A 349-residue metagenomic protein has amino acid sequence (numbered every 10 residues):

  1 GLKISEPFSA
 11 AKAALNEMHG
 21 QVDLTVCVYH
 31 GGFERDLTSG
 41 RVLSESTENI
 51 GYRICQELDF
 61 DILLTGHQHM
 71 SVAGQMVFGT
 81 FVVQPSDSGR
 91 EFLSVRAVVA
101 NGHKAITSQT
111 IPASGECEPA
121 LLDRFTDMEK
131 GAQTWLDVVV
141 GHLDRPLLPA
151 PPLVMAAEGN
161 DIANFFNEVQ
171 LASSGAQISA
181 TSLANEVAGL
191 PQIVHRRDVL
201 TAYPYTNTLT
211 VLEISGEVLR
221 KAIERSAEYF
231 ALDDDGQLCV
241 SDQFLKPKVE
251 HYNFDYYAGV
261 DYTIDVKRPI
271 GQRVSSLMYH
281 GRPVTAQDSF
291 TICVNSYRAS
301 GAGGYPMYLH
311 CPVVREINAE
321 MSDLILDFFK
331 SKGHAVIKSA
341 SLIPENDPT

Functional and structural regions predicted by a protein language model:
G1-E118, A157-V169, R315-M321: Acidic, metal/ion-coordinating pockets
K12-L15, E129, I223: A generic alpha-helix structural signal
H19, Y29, L58, H67 (+9 more regions): Sec/Tat-exported extracytoplasmic proteins
G40, G102, D144-R145, G236 (+1 more regions): Intrinsic-disorder/low-complexity loop/linker signature
Q56, V77-G79, P149-P152, Q243-L245: Short Pro/Gly-enriched beta-strand edge/turn motifs at strand-loop
M76-P149, N167, V199, E250-Y256 (+1 more regions): Binuclear metal-dependent phosphoesterase catalytic core
L148, V154-M155, G159: Solvent-exposed helix-coil-helix hairpins and adjacent flexible coil/strand "hinge" segments
F165-T349: Feature captures C-terminal
